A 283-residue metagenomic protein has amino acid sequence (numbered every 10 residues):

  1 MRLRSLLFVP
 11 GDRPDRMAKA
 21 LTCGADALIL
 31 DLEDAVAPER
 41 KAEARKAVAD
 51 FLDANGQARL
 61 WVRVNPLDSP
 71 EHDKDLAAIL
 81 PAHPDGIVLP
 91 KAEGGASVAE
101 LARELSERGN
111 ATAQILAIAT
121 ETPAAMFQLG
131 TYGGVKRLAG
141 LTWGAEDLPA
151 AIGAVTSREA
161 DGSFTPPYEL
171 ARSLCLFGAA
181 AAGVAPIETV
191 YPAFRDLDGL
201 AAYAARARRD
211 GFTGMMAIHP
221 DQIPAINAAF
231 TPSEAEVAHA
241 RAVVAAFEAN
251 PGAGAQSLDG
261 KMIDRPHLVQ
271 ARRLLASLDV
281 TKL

Functional and structural regions predicted by a protein language model:
M1-L283: Expand to "…catalyze enediolate/carbanion chemistry for C-C bond making/breaking, isomerization, decarboxylation
